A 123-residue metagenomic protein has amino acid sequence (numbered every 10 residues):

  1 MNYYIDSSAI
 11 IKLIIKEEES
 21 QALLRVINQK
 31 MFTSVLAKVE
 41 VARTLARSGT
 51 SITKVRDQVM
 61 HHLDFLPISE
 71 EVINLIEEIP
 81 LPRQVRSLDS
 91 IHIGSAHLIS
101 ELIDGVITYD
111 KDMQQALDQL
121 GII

Functional and structural regions predicted by a protein language model:
M1-N2, S34, R47, L98-I123: Acidic, PIN/NYN-like endoribonuclease modules and their adjacent C-terminal/linker elements
Y4-I5, E19-G49, Q58-V72: PIN/NYN-family metal-dependent endoribonuclease catalytic core
A9-L13, R83-R86: Short, flexible loop segments at the rims of nucleotide/cofactor-binding pockets, characterized by
I10-I11, K38, M113-Q114: A generic structural signal for short hydrophobic patches within well-formed alpha-helices
K16-E17, V26, T44, I79 (+1 more regions): Residue-level signal for well-ordered alpha-helical positions
E18-Q21, I52-T53, H92-S95: A generic local structural motif
K54-D57, D64-L66, A116-I123: Conserved N-terminal glycine/acidic-rich loop preference
F65-Q115: Active-site neighborhoods of divalent-metal-dependent phosphate/nucleic-acid chemistry enzymes
